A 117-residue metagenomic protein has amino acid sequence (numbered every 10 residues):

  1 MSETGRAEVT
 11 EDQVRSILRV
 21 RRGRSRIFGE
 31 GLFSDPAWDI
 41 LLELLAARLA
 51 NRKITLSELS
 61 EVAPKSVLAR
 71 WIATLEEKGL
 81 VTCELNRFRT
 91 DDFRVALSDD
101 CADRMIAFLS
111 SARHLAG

Functional and structural regions predicted by a protein language model:
M1-T4: Intrinsically disordered or compositionally simple regulatory linkers and C-terminal tails in signal-transduction
V14-L42: Short alpha-helical segments that sit at the start of domains
E43-A47: Short amphipathic alpha-helical elements of helix-turn-helix/winged-helix folds
A50-V62: Short acidic, hydrophobic short linear motifs in intrinsically disordered regions
V62-K78: Short amphipathic alpha-helical interaction segments
E76-R87: A short, conserved structural fragment
F88-L97: Minor-groove-contacting beta-hairpin "wing" of winged helix-turn-helix DNA-binding domains
D99-G117: Short, amphipathic alpha-helical interaction segments positioned at domain boundaries
